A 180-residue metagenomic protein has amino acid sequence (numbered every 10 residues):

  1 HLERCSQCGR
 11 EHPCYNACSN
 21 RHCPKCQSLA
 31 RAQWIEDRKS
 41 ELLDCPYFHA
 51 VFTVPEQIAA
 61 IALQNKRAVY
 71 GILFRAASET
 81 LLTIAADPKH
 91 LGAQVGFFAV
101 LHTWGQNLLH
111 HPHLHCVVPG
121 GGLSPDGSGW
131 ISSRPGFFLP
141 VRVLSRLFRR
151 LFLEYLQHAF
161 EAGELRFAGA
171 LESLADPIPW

Functional and structural regions predicted by a protein language model:
H1-W180: Beta->alpha loop/short-helix hinge microenvironment recognizer with preference for catalytic Tyr/His contexts
